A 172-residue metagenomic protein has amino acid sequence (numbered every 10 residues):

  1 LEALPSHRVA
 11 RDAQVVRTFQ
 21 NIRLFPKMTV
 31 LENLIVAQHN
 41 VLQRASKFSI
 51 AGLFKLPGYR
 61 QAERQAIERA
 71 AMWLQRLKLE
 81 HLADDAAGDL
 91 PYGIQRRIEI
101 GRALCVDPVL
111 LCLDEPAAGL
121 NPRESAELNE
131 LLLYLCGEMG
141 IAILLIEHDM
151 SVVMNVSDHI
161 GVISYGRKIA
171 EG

Functional and structural regions predicted by a protein language model:
L1-G172: Glycine-rich phosphate-binding loops of nucleotide-dependent enzymes
